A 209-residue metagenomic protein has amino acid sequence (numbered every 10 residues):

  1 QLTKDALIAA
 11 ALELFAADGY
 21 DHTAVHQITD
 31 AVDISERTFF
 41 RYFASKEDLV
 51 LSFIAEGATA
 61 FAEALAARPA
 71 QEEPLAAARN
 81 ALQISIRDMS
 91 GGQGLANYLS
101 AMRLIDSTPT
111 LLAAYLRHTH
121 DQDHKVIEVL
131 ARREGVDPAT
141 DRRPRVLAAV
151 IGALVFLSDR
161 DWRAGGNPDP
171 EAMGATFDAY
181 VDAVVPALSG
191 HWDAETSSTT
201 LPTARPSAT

Functional and structural regions predicted by a protein language model:
Q1-D18, H22-I34, L51, A175: Basic, helix-initiating cap at the start of DNA-binding domains
L7, S45-V50, A60-F61: Short amphipathic alpha-helical segment with a characteristic S/N-K-E followed by hydrophobic residues
I34-F43: Short hydrophobic/aromatic patch on the recognition helix
T59-A101: Hydrophobic alpha-helical connector segments
R79, P144-G152, F156, D178: Short, well-structured alpha-helical segments
A96-K125, E134-D137: Short secondary-structure transition hinges
D121-L147, G165: Hydrophobic alpha-helical bundle segments that form small-molecule/ligand-binding pockets
E128, R132, R160, A164-T209: C-terminal peripheral helix-coil segments that are non-catalytic and often amphipathic
